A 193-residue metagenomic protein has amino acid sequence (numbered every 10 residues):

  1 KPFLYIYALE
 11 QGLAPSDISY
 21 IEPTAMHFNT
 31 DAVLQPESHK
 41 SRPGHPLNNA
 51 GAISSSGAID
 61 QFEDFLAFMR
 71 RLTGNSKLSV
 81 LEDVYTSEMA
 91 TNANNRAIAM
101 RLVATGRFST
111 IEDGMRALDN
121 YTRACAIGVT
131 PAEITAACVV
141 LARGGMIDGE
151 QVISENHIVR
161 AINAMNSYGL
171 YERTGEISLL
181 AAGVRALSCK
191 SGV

Functional and structural regions predicted by a protein language model:
K1-A14, A137: Active-site SXXK
P2, G128-M146, V193: Active-site-proximal alpha-helical segments within enzyme catalytic domains
E10-A124, V140: Active-site-adjacent helix/loop patches that line small-molecule binding or acyl-intermediate pockets
N49, N92, G128-P131, E155: Electropositive phosphate-/nucleotide-binding environments in soluble metabolic enzymes
I98-M100, C125-I127, A161, S191: Structural beta-strand/beta-sheet cores of well-ordered domains, especially the beta-sheet scaffolds that support
E112-D113, T130, A136-V139, D148-R160: A conserved catalytic-loop motif detector
D119-Y121, G144, N156-V159: Cytosolic covalent-transfer regions centered on His/Cys nucleophiles that carry phosphoryl or persulfide groups
D148-V193: Conserved SxxK-family serine transpeptidase/carboxypeptidase catalytic domain of penicillin-binding proteins
